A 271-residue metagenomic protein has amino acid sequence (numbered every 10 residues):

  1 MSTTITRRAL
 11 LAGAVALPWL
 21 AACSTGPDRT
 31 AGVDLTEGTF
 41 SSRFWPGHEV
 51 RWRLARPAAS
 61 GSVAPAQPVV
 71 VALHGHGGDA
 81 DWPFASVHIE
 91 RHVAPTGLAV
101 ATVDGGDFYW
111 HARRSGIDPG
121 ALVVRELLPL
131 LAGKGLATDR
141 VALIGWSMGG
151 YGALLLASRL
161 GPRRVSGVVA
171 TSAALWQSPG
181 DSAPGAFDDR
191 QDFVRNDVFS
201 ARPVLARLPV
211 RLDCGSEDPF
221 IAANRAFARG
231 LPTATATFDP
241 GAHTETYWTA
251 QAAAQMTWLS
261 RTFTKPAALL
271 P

Functional and structural regions predicted by a protein language model:
M1-L11: Twin-arginine (Tat) signal peptide motif
A9-P18, S24-P271: Non-catalytic cap/lid and distal C-terminal segments of serine-dependent acyl enzymes
